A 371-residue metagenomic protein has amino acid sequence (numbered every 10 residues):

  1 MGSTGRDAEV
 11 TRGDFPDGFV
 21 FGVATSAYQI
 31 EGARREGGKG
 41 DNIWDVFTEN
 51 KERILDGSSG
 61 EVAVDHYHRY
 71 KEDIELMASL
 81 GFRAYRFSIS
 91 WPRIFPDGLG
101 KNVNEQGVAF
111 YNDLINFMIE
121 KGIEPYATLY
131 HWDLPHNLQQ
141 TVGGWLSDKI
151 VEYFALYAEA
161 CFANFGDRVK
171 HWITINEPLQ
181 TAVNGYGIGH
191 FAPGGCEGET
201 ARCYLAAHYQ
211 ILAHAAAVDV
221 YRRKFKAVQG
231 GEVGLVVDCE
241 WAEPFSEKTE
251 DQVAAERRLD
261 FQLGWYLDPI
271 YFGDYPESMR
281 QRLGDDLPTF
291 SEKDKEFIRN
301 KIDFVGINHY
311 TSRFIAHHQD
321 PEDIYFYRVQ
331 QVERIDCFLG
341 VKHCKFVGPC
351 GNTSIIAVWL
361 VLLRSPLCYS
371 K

Functional and structural regions predicted by a protein language model:
G2-I54, A78-S79, D97-L99, E105-K371: Active-site region of glycoside hydrolase catalytic domains
A24-S26, E72, S88-P92: Acidic/polar N-terminal loop/beta-strand segments that form early-domain functional surfaces
L55-R69, L146-D148: Active-site mouth loops of central-metabolism enzymes
V62-E75, S79, F95-D97, G107: Internal amphipathic alpha-helical repeat/solenoid segments
R83-S90, E124-T128: Short, well-structured secondary-structure segments
